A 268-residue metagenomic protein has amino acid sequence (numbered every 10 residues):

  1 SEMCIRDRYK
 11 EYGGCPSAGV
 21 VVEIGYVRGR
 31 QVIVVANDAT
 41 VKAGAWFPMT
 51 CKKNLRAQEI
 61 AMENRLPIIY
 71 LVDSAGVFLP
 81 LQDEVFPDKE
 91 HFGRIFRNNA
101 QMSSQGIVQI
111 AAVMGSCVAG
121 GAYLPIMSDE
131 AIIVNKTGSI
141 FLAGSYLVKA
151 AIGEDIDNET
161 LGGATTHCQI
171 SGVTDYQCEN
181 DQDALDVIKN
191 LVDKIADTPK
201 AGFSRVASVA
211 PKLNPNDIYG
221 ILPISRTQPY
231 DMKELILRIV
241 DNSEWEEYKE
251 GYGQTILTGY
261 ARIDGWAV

Functional and structural regions predicted by a protein language model:
M3-I5: Short, small-residue-biased leader/transition segments that mark boundaries at the very start of proteins
G14-A18, K42-E59: Glycine-rich anion/phosphate-binding loops
E23-Y26, Q101-M102, Y123-L124, E159-T160 (+3 more regions): Replace "in large, NTP-powered and nucleic-acid-processing enzymes" with "in large, NTP-powered factors and other
I24-D38, K53-P80, A261-V268: A structural preference for short, pocket-lining loop segments at secondary-structure junctions
T40-M49, L81-K89: Flexible beta-alpha connector loops of hexameric P-loop NTPases
V72-K200: Conserved catalytic cores of soluble enzyme domains, especially glycine-rich substrate-binding beta-alpha loops
Y176-K233: Terminal amphipathic helices with adjacent charged low-complexity linkers/tails
Y219-R262: Accessory "access/gating" subregions that flank catalytic or transport cores
